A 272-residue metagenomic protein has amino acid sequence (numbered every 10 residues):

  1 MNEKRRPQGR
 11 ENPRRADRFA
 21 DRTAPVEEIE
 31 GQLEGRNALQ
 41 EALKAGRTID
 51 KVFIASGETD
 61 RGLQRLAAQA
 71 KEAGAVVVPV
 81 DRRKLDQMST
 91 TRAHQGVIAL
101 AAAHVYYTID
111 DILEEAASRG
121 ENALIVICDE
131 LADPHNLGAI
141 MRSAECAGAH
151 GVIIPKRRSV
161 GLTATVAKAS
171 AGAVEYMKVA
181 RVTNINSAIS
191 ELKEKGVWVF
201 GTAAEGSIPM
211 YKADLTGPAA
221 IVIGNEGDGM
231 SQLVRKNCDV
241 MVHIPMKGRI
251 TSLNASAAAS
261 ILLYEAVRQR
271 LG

Functional and structural regions predicted by a protein language model:
M1-E115: N-terminal positively charged helical leader segments and presequences
G35, N136, S252-N254: Active-site helix-initiating loop/hinge in glycosyltransferases
Q40, A45, C146, A164-A173 (+1 more regions): Structured adenosyl-cofactor binding patch, chiefly the S-adenosyl-L-methionine
K44-T48, Q64, E114-I208: RNA substrate-binding interface of SAM-dependent RNA methyltransferases
D81, A102, D129, P155-K156 (+5 more regions): Short beta->alpha connector loops at strand-helix junctions that form conserved, small/polar/Pro-enriched
M88-A103, A173, K178, T216-G224: Short basic, glycine-rich beta-strand/loop surfaces that mediate nucleic-acid
F200-N254: Active-site/ligand-binding-proximal alpha/beta "capping" segment
